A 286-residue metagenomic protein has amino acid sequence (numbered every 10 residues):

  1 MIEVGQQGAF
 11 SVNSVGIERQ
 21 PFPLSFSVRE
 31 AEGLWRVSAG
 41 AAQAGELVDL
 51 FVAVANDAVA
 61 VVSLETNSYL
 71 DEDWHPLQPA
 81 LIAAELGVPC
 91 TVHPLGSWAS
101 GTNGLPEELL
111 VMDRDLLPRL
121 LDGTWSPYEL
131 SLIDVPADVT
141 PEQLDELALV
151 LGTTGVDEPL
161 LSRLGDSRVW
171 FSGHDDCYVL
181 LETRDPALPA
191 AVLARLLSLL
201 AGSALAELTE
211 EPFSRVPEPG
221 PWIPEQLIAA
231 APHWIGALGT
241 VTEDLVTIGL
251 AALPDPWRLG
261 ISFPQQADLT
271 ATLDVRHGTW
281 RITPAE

Functional and structural regions predicted by a protein language model:
M1-E286: Structured alpha/beta or helical-core interaction and ligand-binding surfaces enriched in interleaved
